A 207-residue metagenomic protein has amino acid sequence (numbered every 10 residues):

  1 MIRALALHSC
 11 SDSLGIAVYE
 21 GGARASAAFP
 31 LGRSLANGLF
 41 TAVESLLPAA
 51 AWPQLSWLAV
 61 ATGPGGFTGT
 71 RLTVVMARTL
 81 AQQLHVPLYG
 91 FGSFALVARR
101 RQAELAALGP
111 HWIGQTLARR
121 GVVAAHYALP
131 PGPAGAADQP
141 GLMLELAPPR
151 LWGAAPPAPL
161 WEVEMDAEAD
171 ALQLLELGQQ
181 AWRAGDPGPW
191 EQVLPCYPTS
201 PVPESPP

Functional and structural regions predicted by a protein language model:
M1-T41, Y89-P207: Oxyanion-binding and handling regions
R33-N37, W52, T70-V74: Generic alpha-helical scaffold signal
N37, T41-E44, V74, R78: N-terminal, well-ordered alpha-helical segments
V43-W57: Phosphate/pyrophosphate-binding loops at sites that engage ATP/ADP/AMP, CoA/4′-phosphopantetheine, polyphosphate
S45, R78, Q82, A103 (+1 more regions): Short, well-ordered alpha-helices that flank and scaffold nucleotide-derived cofactor binding pockets
L47-A50, T62, W182: Short amphipathic alpha-helical segments enriched in hydrophobics
W57-L88, S93: DPxDG-like acidic metal-binding loop motif
